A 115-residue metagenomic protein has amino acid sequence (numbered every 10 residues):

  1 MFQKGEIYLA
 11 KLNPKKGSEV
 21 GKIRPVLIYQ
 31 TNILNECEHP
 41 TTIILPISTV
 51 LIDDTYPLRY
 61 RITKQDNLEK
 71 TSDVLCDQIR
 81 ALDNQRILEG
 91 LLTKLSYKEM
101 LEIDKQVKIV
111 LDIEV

Functional and structural regions predicted by a protein language model:
S18-I23, L27-K64: Compact nucleic-acid interaction/catalytic patches
D66-V115: C-terminal terminal-subdomain/extension
